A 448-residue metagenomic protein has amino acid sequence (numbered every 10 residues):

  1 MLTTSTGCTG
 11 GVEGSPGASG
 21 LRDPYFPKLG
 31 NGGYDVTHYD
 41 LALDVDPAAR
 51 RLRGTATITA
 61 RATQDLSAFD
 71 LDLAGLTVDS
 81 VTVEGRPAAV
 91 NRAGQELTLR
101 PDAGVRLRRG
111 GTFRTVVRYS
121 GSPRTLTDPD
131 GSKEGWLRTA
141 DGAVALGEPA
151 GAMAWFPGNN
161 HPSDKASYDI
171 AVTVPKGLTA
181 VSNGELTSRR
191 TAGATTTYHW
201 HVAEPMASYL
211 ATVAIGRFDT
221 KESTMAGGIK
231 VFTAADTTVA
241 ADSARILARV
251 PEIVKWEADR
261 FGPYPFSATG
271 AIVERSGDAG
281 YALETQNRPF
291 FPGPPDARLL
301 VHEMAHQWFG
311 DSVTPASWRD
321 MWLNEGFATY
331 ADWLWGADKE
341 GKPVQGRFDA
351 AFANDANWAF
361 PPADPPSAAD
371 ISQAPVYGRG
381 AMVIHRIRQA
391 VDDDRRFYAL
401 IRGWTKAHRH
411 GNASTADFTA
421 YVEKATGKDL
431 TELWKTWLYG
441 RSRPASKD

Functional and structural regions predicted by a protein language model:
L2-R53, R138-D141: N-terminal, polar/Ser/Thr-rich
A42-D44, I58, P87-A88, R100-L107 (+2 more regions): Beta-strand-rich interaction surfaces with strong enrichment in secreted/lumenal proteins
G54, H161-V301, A351: Hydrophobic helix-coil surface modules that form long, contiguous segments used for peptide/substrate interaction
T55-L76, F156-N160, S167-P175, A416 (+1 more regions): Surface-exposed beta-strand/loop patches in extracellular or lumenal glycoproteins
L73-L137: A surface-exposed beta-strand-loop module
R109, Y119-Y168: Glycine/proline-rich low-complexity spacer/linker segments in large multi-domain proteins
S163, Q286-F348, I401: Zinc-dependent metallopeptidase catalytic helix centered on the HExxH motif and its immediate flanking segment
P343, Q373-D448: Amphipathic alpha-helical substructures
